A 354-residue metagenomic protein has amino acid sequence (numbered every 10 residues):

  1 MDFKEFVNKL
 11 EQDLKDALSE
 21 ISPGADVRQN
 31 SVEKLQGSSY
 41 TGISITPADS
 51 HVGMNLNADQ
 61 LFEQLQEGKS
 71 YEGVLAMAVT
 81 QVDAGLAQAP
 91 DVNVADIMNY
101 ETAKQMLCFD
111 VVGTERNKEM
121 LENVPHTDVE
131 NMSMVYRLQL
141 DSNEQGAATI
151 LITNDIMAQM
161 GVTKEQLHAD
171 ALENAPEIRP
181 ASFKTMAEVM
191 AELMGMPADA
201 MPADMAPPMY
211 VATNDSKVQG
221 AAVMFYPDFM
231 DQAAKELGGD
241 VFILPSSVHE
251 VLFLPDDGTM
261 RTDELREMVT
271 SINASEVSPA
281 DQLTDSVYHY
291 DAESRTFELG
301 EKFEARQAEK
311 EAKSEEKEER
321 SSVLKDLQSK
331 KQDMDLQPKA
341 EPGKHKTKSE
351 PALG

Functional and structural regions predicted by a protein language model:
F3-Q12: Short Lys/Arg-enriched alpha/beta "domain-start" segment
L18, P23-A212: Charged, alpha-helical interface segments at or near domain boundaries
T213-K217, A222-V223: Long, intrinsically disordered, charge-dense linkers/tails
A221-A234: Short amphipathic alpha-helix segments
G239-I243: A short linear hydrophobic-aromatic micro-motif
S246-L283: C-terminal structured domain segments
T270-Q307: TerminUS-proximal long segments
E316-G354: Non-Sec secretion/translocation targeting segments of pathogen effectors
